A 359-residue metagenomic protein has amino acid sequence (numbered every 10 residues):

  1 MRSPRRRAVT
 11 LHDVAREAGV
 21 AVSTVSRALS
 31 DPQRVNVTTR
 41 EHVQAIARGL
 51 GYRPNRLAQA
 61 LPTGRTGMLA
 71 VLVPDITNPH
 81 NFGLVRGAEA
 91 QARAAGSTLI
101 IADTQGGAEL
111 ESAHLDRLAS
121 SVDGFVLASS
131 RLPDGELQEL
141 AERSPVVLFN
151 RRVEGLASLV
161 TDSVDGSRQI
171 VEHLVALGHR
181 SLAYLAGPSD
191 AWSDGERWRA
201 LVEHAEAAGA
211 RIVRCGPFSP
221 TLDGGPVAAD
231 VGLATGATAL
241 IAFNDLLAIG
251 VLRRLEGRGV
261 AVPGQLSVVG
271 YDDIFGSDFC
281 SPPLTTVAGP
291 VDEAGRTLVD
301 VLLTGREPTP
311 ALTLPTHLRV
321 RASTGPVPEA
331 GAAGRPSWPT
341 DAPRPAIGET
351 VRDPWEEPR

Functional and structural regions predicted by a protein language model:
M1-R65, P336-P358: N-terminal helix-turn-helix DNA-binding module of bacterial transcription factors
R2-R6, M68-E172, A176, R359: Alpha-helical recognition/docking segments in bacterial nutrient-uptake and carbohydrate-utilization systems
E17, V22-R27, P62-D75, H173 (+1 more regions): Short beta-strand segments enriched in small/hydrophobic residues
R56, P74-G83, I101-L110, L159-Q169 (+5 more regions): Hinge/beta->alpha junction and helix N-cap segments in small-molecule ligand-binding domains
V122-S129, A183-A186, G216, L233-N244 (+1 more regions): Periplasmic-binding protein-like
R180-L182, R211-V213, V260-V268: Short acidic capping loops at alpha-helix termini that bridge into adjacent secondary structure
V231-R359: Flexible loop/turn connectors
